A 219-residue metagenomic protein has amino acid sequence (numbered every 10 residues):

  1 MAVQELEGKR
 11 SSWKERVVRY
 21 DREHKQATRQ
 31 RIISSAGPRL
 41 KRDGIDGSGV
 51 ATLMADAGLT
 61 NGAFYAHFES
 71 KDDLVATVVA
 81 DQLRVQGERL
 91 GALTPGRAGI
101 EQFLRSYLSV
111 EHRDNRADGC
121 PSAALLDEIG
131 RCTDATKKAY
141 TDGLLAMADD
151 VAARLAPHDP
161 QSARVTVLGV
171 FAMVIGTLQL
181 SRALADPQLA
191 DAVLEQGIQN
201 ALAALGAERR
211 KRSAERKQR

Functional and structural regions predicted by a protein language model:
M1-K25, A207-R219: N-terminal intrinsically disordered/low-complexity leader segments
R31, R39-D73, T77: Helix-turn-helix
I33, E101, L145-A152, R164 (+2 more regions): An amphipathic alpha-helix signature
T77, E88-G119, V167-V170: Hydrophobic alpha-helical connector segments
A80-Q86: Short, basic, alpha-helical segments at the C-terminal edge of helix-turn-helix-like DNA-binding modules
Q102, D114-T141: Amphipathic alpha-helical segments used for helix-helix packing
T133-T141, L155-R212, K217: Hydrophobic/aromatic-rich alpha-helical bundle segments in the mid-to-C-terminal region
